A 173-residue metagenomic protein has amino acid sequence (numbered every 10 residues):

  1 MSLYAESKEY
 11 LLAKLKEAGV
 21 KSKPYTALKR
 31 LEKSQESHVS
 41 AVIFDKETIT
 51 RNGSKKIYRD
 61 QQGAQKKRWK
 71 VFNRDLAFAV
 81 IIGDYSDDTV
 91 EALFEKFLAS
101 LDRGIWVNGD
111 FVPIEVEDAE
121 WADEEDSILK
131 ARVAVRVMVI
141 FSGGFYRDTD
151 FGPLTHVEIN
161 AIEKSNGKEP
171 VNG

Functional and structural regions predicted by a protein language model:
M1-A64, E163-G173: Small/polar-rich, solvent-exposed N-terminal microdomains that initiate assembly or binding
Y4-E6, E91-F94: Short, well-ordered alpha-helical segments
K33-E36, G63-N73, W121-A131: Short, surface-exposed loop and linker segments with low hydrophobicity and enrichment for Pro/Ser/Thr
I43-D45, E117, A122, N160: A structural detector for beta-sheet-dominated domains
F44-K46, L76-S86, L98-L101, I105: Generic secondary-structure microfeatures
R68-D88, L129-G143: Oligomerization/assembly interface segments of phage tail-like spikes and tubes
A92-D150: Acidic-leaning, charged glycine-interspersed low-complexity segments
I140-G173: Mixed-charge, glycine-accented linear interaction segment located at domain edges/termini
